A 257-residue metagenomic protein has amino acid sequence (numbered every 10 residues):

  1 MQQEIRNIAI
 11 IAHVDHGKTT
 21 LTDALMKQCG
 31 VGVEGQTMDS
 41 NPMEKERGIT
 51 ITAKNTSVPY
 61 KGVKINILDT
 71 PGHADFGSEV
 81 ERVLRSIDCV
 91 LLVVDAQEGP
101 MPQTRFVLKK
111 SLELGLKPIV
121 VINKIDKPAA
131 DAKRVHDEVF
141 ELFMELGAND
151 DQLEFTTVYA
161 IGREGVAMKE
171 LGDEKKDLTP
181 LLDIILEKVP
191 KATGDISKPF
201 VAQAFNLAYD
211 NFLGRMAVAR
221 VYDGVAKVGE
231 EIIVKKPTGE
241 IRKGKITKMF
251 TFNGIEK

Functional and structural regions predicted by a protein language model:
M1-V94, E98-P100, R134, E138 (+1 more regions): P-loop NTPase switch module centered on the Walker A-proximal segment
H13-H16, M26, H73, D95-G99 (+5 more regions): Short, ordered loop/turn segments at secondary-structure junctions
T22-D23, S78-V80, P102-R105, A130-R134 (+3 more regions): Short acidic, glycine/serine/threonine-rich loops at helix termini
T37-S40, K54-N55, G77-V80, Q103-L108 (+3 more regions): Short beta-alpha junctions and helix-cap segments that line functional grooves
E46-T52, T56-S57, V107, E113 (+1 more regions): N-terminal, positively charged nucleic-acid-binding surface of large information/translation enzymes
L84, V90-Q152: Conserved C-terminal guanine-recognition region of P-loop GTPase G domains, centered on the G4
M144-K257: Conserved catalytic-core segments of large NTP-driven translation/proteostasis enzymes
